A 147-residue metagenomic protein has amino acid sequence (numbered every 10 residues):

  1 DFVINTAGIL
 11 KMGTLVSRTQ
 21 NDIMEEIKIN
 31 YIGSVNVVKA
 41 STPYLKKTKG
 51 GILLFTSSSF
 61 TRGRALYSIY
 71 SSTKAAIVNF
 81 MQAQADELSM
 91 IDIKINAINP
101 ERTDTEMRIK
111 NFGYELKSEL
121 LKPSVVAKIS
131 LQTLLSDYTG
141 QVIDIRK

Functional and structural regions predicted by a protein language model:
D1, L45-S58, M90-I93, Y138-Q141: Active-site loop of short-chain dehydrogenase/reductase
I4, L53, I95-I98, R108: Hydrophobic structural elements of the Rossmann-like NAD(P)H-binding subdomain that define the short-chain
I4, V37-S41, L45, F80-M81: Hydrophobic positions on the long internal alpha-helix of Rossmann-like NAD(P)-dependent oxidoreductase domains
T6-K11: Conserved NAD(P)H cofactor-binding loop of Rossmann-fold oxidoreductase domains
T14-L15, D22-M24: Substrate-binding pocket helix/loop in short-chain dehydrogenase/reductase
G51-A76, M81-M90, R102: Catalytic loop of short-chain dehydrogenase/reductase
M90, A97-I98, T105, G113-K147: C-terminal helical subdomain
